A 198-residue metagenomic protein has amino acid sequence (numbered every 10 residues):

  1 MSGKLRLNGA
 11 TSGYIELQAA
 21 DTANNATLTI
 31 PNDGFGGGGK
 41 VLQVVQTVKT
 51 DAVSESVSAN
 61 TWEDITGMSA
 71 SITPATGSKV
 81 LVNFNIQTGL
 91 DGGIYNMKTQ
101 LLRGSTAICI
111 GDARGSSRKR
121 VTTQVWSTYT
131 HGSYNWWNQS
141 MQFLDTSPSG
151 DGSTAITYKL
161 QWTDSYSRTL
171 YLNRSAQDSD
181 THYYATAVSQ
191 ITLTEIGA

Functional and structural regions predicted by a protein language model:
M1, D21-T22, L28-G34, T47 (+3 more regions): Trimeric beta-solenoid/beta-helix "fiber body" segments of extracellular/virion adhesins and depolymerases
M1-E16, G197: Short, intrinsically disordered N-terminal pre-domain segments
S2-N8, N25-S54: Glycine-rich, low-complexity segments
A10, A20, P31-D33, T50 (+3 more regions): Structured loops at beta-to-helix junctions and adjacent beta-edge loops in soluble globular domains
Y14-Q18, M141-Q142: Beta-sandwich interaction modules
S54-V57, M68, T73-T154, K159-A198: Terminal beta-strand-rich extracellular "head" domains that mediate receptor/glycan or other ligand binding
D64-T66: Short, solvent-exposed loop/turn segments enriched in Ser/Thr/Gly
